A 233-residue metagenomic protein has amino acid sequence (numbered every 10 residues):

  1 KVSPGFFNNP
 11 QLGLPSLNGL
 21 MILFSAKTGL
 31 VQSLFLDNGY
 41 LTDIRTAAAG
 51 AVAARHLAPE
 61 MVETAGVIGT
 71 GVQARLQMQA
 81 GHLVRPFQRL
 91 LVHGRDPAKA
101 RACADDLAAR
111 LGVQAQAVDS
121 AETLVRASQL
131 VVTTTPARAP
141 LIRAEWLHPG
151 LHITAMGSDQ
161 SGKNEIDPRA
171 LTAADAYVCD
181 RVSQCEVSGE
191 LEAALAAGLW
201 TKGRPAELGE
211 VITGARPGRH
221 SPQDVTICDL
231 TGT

Functional and structural regions predicted by a protein language model:
K1-T42, A49-A51, A58-M61, T233: N-terminal ligand-binding/catalytic initiation module
L57-T64, P86, H148-P149: Short helix-loop-beta connector
G69-G71: Glycine-rich Rossmann-fold phosphate-binding loop(s) that bind the pyrophosphate of adenine dinucleotide cofactors
L83-L111: NAD(P)-binding Rossmann-fold cofactor-contacting core
T123, A127, A137-H152, E165: Rossmann-fold NAD(P) dinucleotide-binding segment
A127-S128, A174: An anion/phosphate-binding loop that grips the pyrophosphate of nucleotide cofactors and donors
T135-A137, G157-S158, V182: Short glycine-/small-residue-rich Rossmann-like dinucleotide-binding loops
G162-T233: Adenosine-phosphate binding glycine-rich loop
